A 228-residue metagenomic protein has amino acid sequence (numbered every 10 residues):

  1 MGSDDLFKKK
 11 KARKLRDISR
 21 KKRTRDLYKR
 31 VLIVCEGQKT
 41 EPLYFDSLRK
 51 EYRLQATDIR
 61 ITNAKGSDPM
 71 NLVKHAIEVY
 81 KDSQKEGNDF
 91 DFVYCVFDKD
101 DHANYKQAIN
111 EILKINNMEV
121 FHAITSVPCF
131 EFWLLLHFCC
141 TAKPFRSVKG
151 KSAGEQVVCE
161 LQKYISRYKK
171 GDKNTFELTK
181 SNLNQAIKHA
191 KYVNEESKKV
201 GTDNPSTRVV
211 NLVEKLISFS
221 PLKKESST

Functional and structural regions predicted by a protein language model:
M1-R30, P42, D46-N63, D82-T228: C-terminal accessory helical subdomains adjacent to catalytic cores in phosphodiester- and nucleotide-handling enzymes
I33-E36: Short hydrophobic beta-strand that contains or immediately precedes a catalytic carboxylate
Q38-T40: Short acidic, Gly/Ser-rich segments with clustered Asp/Glu that frequently serve as metal-coordination loops in enzyme
K65-I77: Charged, often glycine-rich, active-site loop that binds/positions anionic groups
